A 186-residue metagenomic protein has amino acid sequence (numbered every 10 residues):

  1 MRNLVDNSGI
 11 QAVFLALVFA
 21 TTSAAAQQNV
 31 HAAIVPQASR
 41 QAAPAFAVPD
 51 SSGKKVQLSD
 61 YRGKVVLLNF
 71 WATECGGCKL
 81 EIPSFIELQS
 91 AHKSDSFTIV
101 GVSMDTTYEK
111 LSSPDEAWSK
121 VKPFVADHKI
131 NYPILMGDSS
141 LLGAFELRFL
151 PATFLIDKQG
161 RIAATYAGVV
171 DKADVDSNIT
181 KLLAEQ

Functional and structural regions predicted by a protein language model:
R2-V13: Bacterial N-terminal signal peptides that target proteins for export
Q11-T22: Bacterial N-terminal signal peptides
Q27-L58: N-terminal "domain-start" segment that seeds a small globular fold
R62, F70-E87: Conserved redox-active cysteine motifs that mediate thiol-disulfide chemistry, especially di-cysteine Cys-X(1-2)-Cys
A72, M104, G137-S139: Active-site loop/turn elements of alpha/beta-hydrolase fold enzymes, especially the short glycine-/histidine-rich
D115-I156: Short, internal strand/loop/helix patches that form the active-site neighborhood or redox-interaction surface
A152-Q186: Thiol-/selenol-based redox modules, centered on thioredoxin-like and closely related oxidoreductase domains
